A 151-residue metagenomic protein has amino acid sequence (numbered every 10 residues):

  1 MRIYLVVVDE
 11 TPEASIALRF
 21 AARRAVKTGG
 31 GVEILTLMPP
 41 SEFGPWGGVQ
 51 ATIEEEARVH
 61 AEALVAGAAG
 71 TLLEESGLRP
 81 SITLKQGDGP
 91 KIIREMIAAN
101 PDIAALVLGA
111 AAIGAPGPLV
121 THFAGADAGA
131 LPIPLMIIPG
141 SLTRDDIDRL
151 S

Functional and structural regions predicted by a protein language model:
R2-G48, A130-I133: Small/aliphatic-rich secondary-structure junction motif
V6-V8, L35-T36, L106-A110, I138: Conserved beta-strand segments of the P-loop GTPase G domain that flank and frequently precede/overlap
A17, G44-G47, R94-E95, G117-L119 (+1 more regions): Short, well-ordered secondary-structure micro-motifs
E33-L35, S81-K85, M136-I138: General small-molecule cofactor/ligand-binding pocket signal
T36-A63, D145-S151: Acidic, proline/glycine-rich short linear motifs
V49-I53, A99-P101, A124: Short, hinge-like loop/turn segments at secondary-structure boundaries
E74-L106, S151: Structural beta-alpha unit
A105-L131, L142-D148: Glycine-rich, Arg-bearing micro-motifs that act as flexible, cationic patches
